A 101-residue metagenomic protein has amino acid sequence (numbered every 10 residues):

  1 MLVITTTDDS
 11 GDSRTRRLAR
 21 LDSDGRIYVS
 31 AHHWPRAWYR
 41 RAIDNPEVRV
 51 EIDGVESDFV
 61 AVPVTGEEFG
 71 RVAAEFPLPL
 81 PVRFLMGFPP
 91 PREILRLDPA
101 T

Functional and structural regions predicted by a protein language model:
M1-W34, V48, V60: Short beta-strand segments
D24, H33-T101: Short, structured beta-strand-loop surface elements
